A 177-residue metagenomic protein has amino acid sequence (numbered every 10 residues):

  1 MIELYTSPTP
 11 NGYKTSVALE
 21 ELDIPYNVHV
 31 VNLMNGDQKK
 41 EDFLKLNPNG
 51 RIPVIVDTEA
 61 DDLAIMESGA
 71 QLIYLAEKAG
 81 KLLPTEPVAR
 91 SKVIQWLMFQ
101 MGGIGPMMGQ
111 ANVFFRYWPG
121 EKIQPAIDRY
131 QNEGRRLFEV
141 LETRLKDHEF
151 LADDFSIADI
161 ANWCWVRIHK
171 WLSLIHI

Functional and structural regions predicted by a protein language model:
M1-D128, N132, E142, D147-L151: GST-like domain detector, emphasizing the conserved glutathione-binding G-site in the N-terminal thioredoxin-like
L97, P119, C164-V166, L172: Short linear interaction motif-like sites in intrinsically disordered regions of transcription factors
M101-P106, R167-S173: Short, contiguous alpha-helical
F155-I168: Hydrophobic alpha-helical segments that form the core of small-molecule binding pockets and/or dimer interfaces
I175-I177: Conserved small/polar residues in nucleotide/adenosyl-binding loops
